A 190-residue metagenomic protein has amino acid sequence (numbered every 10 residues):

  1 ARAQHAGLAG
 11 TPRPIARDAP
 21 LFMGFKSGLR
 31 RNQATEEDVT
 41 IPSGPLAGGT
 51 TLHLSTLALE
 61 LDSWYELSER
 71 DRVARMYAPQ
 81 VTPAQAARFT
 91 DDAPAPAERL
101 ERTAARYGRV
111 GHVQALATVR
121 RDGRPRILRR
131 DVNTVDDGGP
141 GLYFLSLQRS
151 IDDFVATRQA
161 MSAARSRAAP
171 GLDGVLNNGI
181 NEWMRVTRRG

Functional and structural regions predicted by a protein language model:
A1-G190: Long, histidine/aromatic-enriched segments associated with O2/redox biology
